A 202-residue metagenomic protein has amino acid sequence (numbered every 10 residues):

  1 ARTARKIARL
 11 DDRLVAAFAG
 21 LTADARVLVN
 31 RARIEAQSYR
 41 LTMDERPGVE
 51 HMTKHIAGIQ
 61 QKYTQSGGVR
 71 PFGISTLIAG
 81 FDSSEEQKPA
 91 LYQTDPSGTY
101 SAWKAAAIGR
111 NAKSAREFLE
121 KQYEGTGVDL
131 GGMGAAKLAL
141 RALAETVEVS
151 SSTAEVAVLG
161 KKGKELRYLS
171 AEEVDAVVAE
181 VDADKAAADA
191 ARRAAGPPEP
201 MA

Functional and structural regions predicted by a protein language model:
A1-A202: Long, low-complexity N-terminal extensions
